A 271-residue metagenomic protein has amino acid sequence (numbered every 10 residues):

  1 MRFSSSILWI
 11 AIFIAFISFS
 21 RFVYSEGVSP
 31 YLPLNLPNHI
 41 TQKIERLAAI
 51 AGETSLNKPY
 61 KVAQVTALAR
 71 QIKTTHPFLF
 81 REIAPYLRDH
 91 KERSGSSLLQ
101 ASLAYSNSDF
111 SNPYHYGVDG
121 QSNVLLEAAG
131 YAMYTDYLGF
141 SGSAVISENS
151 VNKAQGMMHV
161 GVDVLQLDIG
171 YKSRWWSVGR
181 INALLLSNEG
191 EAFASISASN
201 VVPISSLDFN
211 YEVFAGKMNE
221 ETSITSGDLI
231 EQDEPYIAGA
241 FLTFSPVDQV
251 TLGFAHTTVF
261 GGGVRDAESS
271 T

Functional and structural regions predicted by a protein language model:
P30-E45, L87-G142, V160, L167: Transmembrane beta-strand segments of Gram-negative outer membrane beta-barrel proteins
T54-K58, P77-F78, Y86-L98, M133-F140 (+3 more regions): Short loop/turn motifs that connect adjacent beta-strands in outer-membrane beta-barrel proteins
L99-L103, F140-G142, I169, Y211-V213 (+2 more regions): Membrane-embedded beta-strand positions of outer-membrane beta-barrel proteins
L103-D109, D136, A144-E148, V162-V164 (+3 more regions): Transmembrane beta-strands of outer-membrane beta-barrel pores
P113-Y116, I181-L186, N219-I230: Extracellular loop and loop/strand-boundary signature of outer-membrane beta-barrel proteins
G117-N123, V145-A154, N188-G190, E234: Solvent-exposed loop/turn segments connecting transmembrane beta-strands in outer-membrane beta-barrel proteins
L126-A132, G156-V162, I169, I196-N200 (+1 more regions): Residues on the lipid-exposed face of transmembrane beta-strands in outer-membrane beta-barrel proteins
W175, F193-T271: Signature for the C-terminal beta-barrel architecture of outer-membrane proteins
